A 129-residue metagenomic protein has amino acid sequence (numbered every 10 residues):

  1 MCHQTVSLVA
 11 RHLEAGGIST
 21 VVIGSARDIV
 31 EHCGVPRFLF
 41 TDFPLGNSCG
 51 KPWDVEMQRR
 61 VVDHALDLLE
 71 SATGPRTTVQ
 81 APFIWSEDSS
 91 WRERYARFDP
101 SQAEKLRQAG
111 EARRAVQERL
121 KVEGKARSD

Functional and structural regions predicted by a protein language model:
C2-H3, D54: Alpha-helix N-cap/helix-initiation motif
H3-C33: Short, acidic/small-residue loops that bind anionic groups at enzyme active sites
Q4, H32-C33, P44, S48 (+1 more regions): Surface-exposed loop/turn and secondary-structure junction residues enriched for glycine/proline
H12-E14, F40-F43, Q58-V62, R97-D99: Short, low-complexity, polar/charged sequence segments that are solvent-exposed and flexible
S25-D28, P36-S48: Cofactor- and metal-binding active-site motifs of prokaryotic enzymes that mediate redox/radical or nucleophilic
H32-V35, S90: Short acidic, glycine/serine/threonine-rich loops at helix termini
F38, C49-Q80, E87: C-terminal binding/interaction regions
L68-D129: Extended, histidine- and acidic-residue-enriched regions that form the cofactor-binding/catalytic faces
